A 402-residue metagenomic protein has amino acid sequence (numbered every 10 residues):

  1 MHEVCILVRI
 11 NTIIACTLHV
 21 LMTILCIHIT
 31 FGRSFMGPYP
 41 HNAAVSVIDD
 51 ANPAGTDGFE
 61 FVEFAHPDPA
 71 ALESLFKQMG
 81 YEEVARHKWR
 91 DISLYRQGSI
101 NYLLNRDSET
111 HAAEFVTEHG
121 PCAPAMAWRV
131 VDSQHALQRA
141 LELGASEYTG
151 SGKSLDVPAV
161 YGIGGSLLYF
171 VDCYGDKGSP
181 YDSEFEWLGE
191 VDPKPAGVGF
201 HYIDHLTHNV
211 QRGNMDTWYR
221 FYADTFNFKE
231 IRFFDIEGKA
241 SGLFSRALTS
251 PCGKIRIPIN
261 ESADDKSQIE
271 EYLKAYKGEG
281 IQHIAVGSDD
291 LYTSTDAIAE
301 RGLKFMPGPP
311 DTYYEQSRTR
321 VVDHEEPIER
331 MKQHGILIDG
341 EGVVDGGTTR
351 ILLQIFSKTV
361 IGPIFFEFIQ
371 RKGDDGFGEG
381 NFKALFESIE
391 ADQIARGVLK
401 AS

Functional and structural regions predicted by a protein language model:
F35-W187, R212: An N-terminus-focused feature that recognizes amino-terminal "leader" regions
M36-P69, A123-M126, P180-Y219, K277-V286 (+2 more regions): N-terminal beta-strand motif that seeds the catalytic metal site of vicinal oxygen chelate
P38-N42, H283-G308, T312-S402: C-terminal functional regions that serve as terminal interaction/effector modules
G58-P67, G189-R256, D265-K266, A275-K304 (+1 more regions): Surface-exposed interaction/gating patches
L72-K77, A140, F221-A223, I298 (+1 more regions): Conserved active-site tyrosine of GNAT-family acetyltransferases
H87-R96, Y102-L103, D107-V130, Q134-V157 (+9 more regions): A cross-kingdom feature marking solvent-exposed beta-strand/loop segments within repeated, beta-rich binding/scaffold
A123-A125, Y148-F226, R232-G238, R246 (+3 more regions): Extended catalytic-interface subdomain
